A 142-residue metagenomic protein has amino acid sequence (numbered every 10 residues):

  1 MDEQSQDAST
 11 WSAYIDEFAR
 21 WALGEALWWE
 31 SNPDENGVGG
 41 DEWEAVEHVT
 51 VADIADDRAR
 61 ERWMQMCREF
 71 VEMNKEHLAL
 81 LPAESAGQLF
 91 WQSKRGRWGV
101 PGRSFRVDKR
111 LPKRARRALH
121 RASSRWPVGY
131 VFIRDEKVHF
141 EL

Functional and structural regions predicted by a protein language model:
M1-L81: Long, contiguous N-terminal structural blocks used for assembly/anchoring
E61-K137: Amphipathic protein-protein interaction modules
E141-L142: Non-transmembrane, interaction-prone alpha-helical and coil segments associated with secretion and export
